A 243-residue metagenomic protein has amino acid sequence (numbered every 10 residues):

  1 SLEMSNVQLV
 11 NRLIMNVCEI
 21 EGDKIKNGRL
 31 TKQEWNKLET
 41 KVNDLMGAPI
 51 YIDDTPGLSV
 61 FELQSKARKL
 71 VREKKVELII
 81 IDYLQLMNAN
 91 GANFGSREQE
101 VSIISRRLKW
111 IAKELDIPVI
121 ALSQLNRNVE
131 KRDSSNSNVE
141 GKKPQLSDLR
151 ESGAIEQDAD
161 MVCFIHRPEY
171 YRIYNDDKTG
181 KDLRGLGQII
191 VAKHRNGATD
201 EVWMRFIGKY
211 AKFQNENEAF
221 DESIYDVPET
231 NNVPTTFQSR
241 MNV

Functional and structural regions predicted by a protein language model:
S1-K75, A89, V202, N232: Cytosolic-facing regulatory segments adjacent to core modules
M4, L122-Q124: Conserved H-loop
G22-K32, I50-G57, N88-S102, K131-S147: Flexible beta-alpha connector loops of hexameric P-loop NTPases
F61-V76, N93-G95, I103-L115, N128-V243: C-terminal regions of RecA-like/P-loop NTPase motor modules
L86, R127: Residues immediately C-terminal
